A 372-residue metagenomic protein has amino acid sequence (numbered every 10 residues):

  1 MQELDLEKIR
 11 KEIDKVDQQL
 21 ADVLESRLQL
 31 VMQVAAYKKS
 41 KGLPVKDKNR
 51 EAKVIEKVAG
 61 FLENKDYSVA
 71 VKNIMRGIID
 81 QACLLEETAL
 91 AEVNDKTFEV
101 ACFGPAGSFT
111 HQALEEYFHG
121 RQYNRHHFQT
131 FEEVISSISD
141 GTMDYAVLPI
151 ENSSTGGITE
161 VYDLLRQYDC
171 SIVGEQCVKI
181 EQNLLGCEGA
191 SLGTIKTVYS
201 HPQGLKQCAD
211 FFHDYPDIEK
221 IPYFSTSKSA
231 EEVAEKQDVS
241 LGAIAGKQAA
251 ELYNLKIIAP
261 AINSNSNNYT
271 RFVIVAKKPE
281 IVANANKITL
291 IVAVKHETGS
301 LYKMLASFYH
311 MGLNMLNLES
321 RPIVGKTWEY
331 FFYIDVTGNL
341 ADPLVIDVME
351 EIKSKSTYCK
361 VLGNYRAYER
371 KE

Functional and structural regions predicted by a protein language model:
M1-E372: Domain-level signature for soluble enzymes in the chorismate/prephenate branch of the shikimate pathway
